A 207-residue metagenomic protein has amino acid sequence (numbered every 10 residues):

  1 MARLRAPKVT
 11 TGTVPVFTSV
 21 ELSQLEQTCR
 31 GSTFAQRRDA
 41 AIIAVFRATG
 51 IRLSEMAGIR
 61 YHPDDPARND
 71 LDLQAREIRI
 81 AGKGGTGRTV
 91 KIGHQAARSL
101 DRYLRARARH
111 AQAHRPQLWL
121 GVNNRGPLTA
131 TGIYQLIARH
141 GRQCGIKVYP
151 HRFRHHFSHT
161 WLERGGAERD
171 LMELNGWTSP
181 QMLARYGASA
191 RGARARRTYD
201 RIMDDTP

Functional and structural regions predicted by a protein language model:
M1-P207: Conserved catalytic core of the tyrosine transesterase superfamily
